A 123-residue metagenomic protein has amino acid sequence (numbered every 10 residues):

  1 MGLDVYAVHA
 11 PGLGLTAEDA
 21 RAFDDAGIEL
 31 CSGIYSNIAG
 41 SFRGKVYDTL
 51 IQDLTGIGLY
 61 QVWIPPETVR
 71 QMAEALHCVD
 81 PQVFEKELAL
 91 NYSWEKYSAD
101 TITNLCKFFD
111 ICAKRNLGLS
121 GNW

Functional and structural regions predicted by a protein language model:
M1-W123: Acidic (Asp/Glu-rich) sequence patches and key acidic residues that form negatively charged surfaces used
